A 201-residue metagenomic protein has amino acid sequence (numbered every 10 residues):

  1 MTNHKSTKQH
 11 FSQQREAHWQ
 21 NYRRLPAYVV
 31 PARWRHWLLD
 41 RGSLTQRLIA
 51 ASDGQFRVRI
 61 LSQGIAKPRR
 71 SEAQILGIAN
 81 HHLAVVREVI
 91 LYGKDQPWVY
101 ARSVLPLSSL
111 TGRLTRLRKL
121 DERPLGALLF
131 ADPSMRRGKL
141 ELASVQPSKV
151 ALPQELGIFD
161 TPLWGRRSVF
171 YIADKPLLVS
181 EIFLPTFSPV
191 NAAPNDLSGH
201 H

Functional and structural regions predicted by a protein language model:
M1-V86, I90-K149, P153-F159, L163-H201: N-terminal domain-onset segments
